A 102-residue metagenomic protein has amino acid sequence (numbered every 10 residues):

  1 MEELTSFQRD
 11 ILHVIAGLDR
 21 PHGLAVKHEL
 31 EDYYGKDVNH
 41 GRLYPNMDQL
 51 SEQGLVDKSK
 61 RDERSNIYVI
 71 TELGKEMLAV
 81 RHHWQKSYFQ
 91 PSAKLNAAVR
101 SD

Functional and structural regions predicted by a protein language model:
E2, S6, V14, L55 (+1 more regions): Exposed, interaction-prone assembly regions rather than primary DNA-binding/catalytic cores
E2-N39: N-terminal helix-turn-helix DNA-binding core of bacterial DNA-binding proteins
V14, L18, S59, M77 (+1 more regions): Histidine kinase transmitter module recognition
L43-Q53: Basic amphipathic alpha-helical segments that dock to polyanions
S51-D62, V69: Beta-hairpin "wing" of winged helix-turn-helix
E63-H82: Basic, amphipathic "hinge/linker" alpha-helix immediately C-terminal to the N-terminal HTH DNA-binding motif
R81-D102: Amphipathic alpha-helical dimerization/coiled-coil segments that flank or bridge DNA-binding/regulatory modules
